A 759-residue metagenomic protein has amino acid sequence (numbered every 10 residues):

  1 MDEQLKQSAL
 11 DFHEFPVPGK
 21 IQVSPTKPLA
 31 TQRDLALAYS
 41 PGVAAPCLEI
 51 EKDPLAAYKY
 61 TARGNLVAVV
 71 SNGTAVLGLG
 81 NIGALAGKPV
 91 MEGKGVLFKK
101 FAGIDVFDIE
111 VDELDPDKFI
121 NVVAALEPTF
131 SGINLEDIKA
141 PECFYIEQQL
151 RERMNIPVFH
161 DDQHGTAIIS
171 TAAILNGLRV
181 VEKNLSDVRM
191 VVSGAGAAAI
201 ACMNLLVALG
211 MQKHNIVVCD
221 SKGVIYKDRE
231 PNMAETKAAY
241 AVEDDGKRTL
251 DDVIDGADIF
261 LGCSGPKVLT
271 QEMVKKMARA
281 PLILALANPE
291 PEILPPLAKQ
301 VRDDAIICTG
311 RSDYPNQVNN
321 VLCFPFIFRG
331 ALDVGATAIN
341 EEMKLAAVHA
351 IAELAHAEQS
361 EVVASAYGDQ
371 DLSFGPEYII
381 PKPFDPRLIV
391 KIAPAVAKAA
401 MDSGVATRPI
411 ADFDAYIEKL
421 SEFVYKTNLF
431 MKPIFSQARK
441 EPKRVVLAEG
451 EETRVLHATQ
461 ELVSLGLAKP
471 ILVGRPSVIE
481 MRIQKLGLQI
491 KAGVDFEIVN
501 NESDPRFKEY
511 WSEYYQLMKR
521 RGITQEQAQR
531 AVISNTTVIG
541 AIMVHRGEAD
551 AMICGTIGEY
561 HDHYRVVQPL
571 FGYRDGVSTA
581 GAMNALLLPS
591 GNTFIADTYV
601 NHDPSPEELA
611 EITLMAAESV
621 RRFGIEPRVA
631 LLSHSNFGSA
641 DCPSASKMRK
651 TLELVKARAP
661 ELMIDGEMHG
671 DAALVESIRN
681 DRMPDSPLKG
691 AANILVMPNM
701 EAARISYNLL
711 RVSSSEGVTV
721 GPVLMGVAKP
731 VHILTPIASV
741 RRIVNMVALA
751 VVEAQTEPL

Functional and structural regions predicted by a protein language model:
M1-V158, K398-A399, A406, K432-L456 (+4 more regions): N-terminal ligand-binding/catalytic initiation module
L66-G78, G83, A167-T171, V181-V207: Glycine-rich adenosine-cofactor-binding loop
L85, D137-N184, T407-I410, I417-K689 (+1 more regions): Anion-binding alpha/beta catalytic cores of soluble intermediary-metabolism enzymes, centered on
E127, L185, V253-I254, V274-M277 (+2 more regions): A short, aliphatic-rich alpha-helical micro-motif
P157, D161-D162, V181-N184, A287-A393 (+4 more regions): Adenosine-phosphate binding glycine-rich loop
S193, L209-K237: NAD(P)-binding Rossmann-fold cofactor-contacting core
K237-I306, R311-D313: Rossmann-like adenosine-cofactor binding region
